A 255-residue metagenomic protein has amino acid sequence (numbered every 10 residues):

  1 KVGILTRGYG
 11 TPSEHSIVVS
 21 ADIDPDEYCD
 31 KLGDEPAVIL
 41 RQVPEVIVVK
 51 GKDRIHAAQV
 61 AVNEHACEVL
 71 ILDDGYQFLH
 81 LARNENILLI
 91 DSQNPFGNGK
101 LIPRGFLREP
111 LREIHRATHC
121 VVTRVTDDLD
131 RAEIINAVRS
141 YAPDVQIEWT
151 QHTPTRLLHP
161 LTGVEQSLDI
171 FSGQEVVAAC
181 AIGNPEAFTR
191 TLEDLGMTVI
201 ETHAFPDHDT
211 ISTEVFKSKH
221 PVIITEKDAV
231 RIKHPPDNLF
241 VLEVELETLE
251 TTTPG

Functional and structural regions predicted by a protein language model:
K1-L5: A conserved segment at the C-terminal end of the G1
R7-Y9, D74-Q77, P185, I224-R231: Short, polar loop motifs at secondary-structure junctions
Y9-T11, S16-Y141: Phosphate/Mg2+-binding loops and adjacent switch elements in nucleotide/diphosphate-handling enzyme cores
S20-D22, E45-V46, N84-I87, G196-I200 (+2 more regions): Active-site regions of enzymes building and remodeling cell-envelope glycoconjugates
V49, I90, T150, H203 (+1 more regions): Hydrophobic residues at beta-strand termini and immediately following loops that shape nucleotide-binding pockets
H56-V60, E133, A187-T191, R231-I232: Phosphate- and divalent-cation-binding pockets in alpha/beta enzyme and binding domains that engage nucleotide-derived
P95-P221: C-terminal accessory "lid"/substrate-recognition subdomains
T153-L157, F205-T210, D237-G255: Short, flexible loop segments at boundaries between secondary-structure elements
